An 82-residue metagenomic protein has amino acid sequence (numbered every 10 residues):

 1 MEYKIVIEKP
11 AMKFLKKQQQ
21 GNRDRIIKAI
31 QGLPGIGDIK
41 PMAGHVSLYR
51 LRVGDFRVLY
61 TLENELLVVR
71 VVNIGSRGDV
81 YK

Functional and structural regions predicted by a protein language model:
M1-V6, K13-K16, G21-D24, V53-F56 (+1 more regions): Enriched for short, Lys/Arg-rich terminal
M12-K13, L48: Short histidine/acidic/glycine/proline-rich micro-motifs that form metal- and phosphate-coordinating active-site loops
K28-L51: A short, surface-exposed loop/turn module that caps and links secondary-structure elements
